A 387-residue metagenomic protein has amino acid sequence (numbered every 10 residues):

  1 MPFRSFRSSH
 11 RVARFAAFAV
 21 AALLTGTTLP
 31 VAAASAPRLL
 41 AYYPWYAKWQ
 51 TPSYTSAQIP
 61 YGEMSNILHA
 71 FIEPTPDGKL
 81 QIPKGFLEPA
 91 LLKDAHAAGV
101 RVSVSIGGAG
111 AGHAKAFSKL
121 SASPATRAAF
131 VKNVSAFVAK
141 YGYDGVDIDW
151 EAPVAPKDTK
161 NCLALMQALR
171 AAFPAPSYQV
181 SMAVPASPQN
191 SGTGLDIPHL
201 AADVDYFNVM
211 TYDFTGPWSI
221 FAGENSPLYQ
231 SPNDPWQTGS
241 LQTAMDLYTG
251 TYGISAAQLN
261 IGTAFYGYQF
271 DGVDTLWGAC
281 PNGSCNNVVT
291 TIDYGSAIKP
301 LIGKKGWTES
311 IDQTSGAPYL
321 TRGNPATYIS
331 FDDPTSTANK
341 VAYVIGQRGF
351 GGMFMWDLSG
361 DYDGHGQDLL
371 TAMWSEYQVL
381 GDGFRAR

Functional and structural regions predicted by a protein language model:
F3-A17: Bacterial N-terminal signal peptides that target proteins for export
A16-T27: Bacterial N-terminal signal peptides
A34-V138, S284-N286, Q367-G383: Glycan-recognition patch characteristic of GH18 chitinases/ENGases and related GlcNAc/peptidoglycan-binding proteins
P37, E63-S65, A98-V102, G142-D144 (+4 more regions): Short, well-ordered coil/turn segments that N-cap beta-strands
E63-M64, E224-S226, Q258-Y343, L370-R387: Glycan-binding loop/region signatures in secreted carbohydrate-active enzymes
I67, V104, I148, L169 (+4 more regions): Conserved, mostly hydrophobic/aromatic
P76-F86, A152-A297: Substrate-binding surface in catalytic domains of secreted glycosidases
V131-T159, V209-D213, F354: Active-site groove signature of glycoside hydrolases
